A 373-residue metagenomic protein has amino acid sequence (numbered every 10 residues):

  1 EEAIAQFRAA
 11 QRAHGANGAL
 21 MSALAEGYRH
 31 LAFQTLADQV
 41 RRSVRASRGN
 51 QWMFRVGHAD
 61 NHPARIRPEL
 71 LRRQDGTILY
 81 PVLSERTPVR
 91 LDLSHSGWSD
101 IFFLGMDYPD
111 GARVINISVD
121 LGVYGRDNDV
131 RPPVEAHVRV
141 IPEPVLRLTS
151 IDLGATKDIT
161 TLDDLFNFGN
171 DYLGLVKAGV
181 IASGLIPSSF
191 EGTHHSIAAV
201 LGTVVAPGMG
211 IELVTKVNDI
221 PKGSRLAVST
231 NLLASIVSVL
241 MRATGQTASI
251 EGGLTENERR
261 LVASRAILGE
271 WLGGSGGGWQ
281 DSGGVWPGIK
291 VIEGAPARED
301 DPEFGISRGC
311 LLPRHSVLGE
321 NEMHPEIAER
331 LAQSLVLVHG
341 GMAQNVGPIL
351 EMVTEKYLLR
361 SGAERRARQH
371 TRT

Functional and structural regions predicted by a protein language model:
E1-A10: Alpha-helical adaptor scaffolds
R12, G18, A25-Q51: TPR/TPR-like (Sel1-like) alpha-helical repeat modules
G15-A16, E258: Helix-boundary capping/turn motifs
H30-L31, R48, M53-G202, P221 (+3 more regions): C-terminal nucleotide
D171-L175, M209, V228, L232-I236 (+1 more regions): Generic hydrophobic, aliphatic-rich segments that mediate packing or membrane embedding
L201-T215: Acidic-glycine-rich active-site phosphate/pyrophosphate-binding loop
L213-R225: Cysteine-centered functional microenvironments
S224-A248: DPxDG-like acidic metal-binding loop motif
